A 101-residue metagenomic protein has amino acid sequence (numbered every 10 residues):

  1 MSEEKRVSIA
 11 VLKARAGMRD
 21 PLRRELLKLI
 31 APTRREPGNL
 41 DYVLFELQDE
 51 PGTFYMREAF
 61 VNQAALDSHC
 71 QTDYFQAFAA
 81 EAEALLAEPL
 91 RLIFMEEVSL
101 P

Functional and structural regions predicted by a protein language model:
M1-R6, L44-E50, A80-P101: Glycine-rich beta-strand-turn "strand-cap" elements at beta-sheet edges
E3-E36, L40: N-terminal first-folded block
R6-K13, V43-C70: Short, well-ordered beta-strand segments in beta-rich or mixed alpha/beta enzyme and ligand-binding folds
R19, R23, T53, T72-F75: Short, structured helix-loop boundary elements
K28, P32-L40, A59-I93: An amphipathic, aromatic/His-enriched active-site/gating alpha helix that lines ligand/cofactor pockets
